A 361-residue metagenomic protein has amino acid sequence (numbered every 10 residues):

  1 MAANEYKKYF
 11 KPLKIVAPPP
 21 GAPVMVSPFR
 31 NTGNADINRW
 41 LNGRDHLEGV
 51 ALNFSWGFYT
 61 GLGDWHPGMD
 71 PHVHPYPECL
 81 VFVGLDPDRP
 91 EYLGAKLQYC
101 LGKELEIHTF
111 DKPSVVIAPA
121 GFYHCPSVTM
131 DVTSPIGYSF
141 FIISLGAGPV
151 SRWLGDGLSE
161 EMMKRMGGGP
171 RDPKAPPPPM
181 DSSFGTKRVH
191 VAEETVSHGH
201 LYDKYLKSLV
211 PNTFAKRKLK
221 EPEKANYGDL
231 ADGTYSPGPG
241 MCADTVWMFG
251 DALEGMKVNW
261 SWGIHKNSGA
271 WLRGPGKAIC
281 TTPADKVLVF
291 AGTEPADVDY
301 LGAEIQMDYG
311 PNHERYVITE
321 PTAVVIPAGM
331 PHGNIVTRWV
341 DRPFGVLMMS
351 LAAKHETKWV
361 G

Functional and structural regions predicted by a protein language model:
M1-D70, M166-K277: A short, N-terminal "cap"/entry segment at the start of jelly-roll beta-barrel domains of the cupin/DSBH fold
R44-H46, S127-V132, G250-L253, T337-R338: Tandem-repeat/low-complexity and Cys-motif detector
A51, Y76-L80, G94-K96, Y123 (+6 more regions): Extracellular structured ligand-interaction cores
D64-C79, P87-G94, K103, A270-V287 (+1 more regions): A short beta-loop-beta micro-motif enriched in histidine and acidic residues
F82-D111, W153, F290-T319, T357-W359: A short beta-strand-loop-beta hairpin characteristic of the jelly-roll/cupin
G102-E104, H108-M130, G310-N312, Y316-R338: Conserved metal-binding segment of the jelly-roll/cupin
V132-W153, W339-W359: A short hydrophobic beta-strand segment most commonly corresponding to one strand of the jelly-roll/cupin
P149-K174, E356-G361: Internal interaction segment
